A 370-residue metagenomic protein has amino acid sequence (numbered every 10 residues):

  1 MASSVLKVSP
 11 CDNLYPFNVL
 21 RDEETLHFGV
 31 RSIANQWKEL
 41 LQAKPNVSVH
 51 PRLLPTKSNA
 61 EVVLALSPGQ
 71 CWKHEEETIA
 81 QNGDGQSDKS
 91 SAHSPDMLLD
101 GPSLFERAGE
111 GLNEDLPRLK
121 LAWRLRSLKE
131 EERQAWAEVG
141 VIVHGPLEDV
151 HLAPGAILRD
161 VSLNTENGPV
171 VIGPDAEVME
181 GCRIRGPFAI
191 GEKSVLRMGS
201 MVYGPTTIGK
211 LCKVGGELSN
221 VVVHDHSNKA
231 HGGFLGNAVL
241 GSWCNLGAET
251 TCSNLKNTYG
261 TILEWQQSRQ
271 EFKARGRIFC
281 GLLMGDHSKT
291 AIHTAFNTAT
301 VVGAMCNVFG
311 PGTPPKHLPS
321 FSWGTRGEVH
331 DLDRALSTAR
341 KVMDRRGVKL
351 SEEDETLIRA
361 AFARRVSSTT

Functional and structural regions predicted by a protein language model:
M1-L147, P311-T370: Terminal amphipathic alpha-helical/low-complexity segments used for targeting or macromolecular assembly
D22, C182, T294: Conserved short-loop catalytic and cofactor-binding motifs
E76-I79, N164, F296: Short, charged beta-turn/beta-strand-edge "cap" motif at the junction between a beta-strand and an adjacent loop
S94-P95, E148, C280, T298: Glycine/small-residue-rich pyrophosphate-binding loop that anchors the diphosphate of NDP-sugar donors
E132-G241, K256-N257, L283, V301: Extended beta-solenoid/beta-helix repeat architectures
M198-G199, P205, L211-T369: Glycine-rich hexapeptide-repeat left-handed beta-helix
